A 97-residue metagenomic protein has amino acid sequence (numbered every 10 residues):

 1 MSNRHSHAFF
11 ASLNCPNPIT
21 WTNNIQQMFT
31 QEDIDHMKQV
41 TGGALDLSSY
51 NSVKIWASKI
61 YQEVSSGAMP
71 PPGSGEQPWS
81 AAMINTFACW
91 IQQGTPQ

Functional and structural regions predicted by a protein language model:
S2-Q97: Aromatic- and Gly/Pro-enriched helix-to-coil junctions and flexible linker segments
